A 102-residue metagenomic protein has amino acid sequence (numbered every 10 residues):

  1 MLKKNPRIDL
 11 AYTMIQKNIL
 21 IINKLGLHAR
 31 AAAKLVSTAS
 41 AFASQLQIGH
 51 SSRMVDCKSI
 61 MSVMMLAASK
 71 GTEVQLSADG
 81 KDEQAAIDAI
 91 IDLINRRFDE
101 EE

Functional and structural regions predicted by a protein language model:
M1-T13: N-terminal amphipathic/basic-hydrophobic helices that include classical n-h-c signal peptides and signal-anchor
L10, R30-A32, A67, S77 (+1 more regions): Residue-level detector of intrinsically disordered, flexible termini and proteolytic processing junctions
T13-I21: Short amphipathic
L20-K70: Compact, glycine-rich, soluble single-domain proteins
S69-E102: C-terminal structural segments of small proteins and small subunits
